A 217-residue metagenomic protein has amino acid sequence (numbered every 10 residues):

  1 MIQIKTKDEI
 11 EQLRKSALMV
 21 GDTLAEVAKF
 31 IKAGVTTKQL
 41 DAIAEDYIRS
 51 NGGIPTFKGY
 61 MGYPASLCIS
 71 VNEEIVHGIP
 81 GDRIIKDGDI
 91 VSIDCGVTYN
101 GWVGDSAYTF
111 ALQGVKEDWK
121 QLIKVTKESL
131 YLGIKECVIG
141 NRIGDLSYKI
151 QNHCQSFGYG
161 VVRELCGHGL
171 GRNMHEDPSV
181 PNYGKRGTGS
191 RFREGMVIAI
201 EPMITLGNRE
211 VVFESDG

Functional and structural regions predicted by a protein language model:
M1-G217: Active-site neighborhoods and metal-handling regions in enzymes and metal-associated proteins
